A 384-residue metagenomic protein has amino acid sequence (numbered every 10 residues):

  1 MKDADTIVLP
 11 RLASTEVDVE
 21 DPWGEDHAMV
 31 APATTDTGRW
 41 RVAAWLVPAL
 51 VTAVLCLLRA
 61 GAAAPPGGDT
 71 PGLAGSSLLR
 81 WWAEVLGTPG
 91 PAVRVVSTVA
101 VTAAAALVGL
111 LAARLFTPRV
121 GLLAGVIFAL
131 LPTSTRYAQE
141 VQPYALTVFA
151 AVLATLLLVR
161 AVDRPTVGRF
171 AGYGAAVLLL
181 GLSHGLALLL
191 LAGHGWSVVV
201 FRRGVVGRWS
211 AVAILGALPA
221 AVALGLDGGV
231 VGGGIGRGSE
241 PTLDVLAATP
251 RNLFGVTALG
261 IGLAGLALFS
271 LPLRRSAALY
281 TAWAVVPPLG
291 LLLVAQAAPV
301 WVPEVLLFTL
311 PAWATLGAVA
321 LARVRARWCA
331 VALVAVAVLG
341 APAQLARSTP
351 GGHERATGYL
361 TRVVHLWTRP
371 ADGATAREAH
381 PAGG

Functional and structural regions predicted by a protein language model:
K2-W40: Membrane-interfacial, low-structure loops and terminal tails that flank and connect transmembrane helices in multi-pass
D3, D36-G384: Membrane-proximal helix-loop-helix interfaces that form the catalytic/acceptor-binding platform of multi-pass membrane
